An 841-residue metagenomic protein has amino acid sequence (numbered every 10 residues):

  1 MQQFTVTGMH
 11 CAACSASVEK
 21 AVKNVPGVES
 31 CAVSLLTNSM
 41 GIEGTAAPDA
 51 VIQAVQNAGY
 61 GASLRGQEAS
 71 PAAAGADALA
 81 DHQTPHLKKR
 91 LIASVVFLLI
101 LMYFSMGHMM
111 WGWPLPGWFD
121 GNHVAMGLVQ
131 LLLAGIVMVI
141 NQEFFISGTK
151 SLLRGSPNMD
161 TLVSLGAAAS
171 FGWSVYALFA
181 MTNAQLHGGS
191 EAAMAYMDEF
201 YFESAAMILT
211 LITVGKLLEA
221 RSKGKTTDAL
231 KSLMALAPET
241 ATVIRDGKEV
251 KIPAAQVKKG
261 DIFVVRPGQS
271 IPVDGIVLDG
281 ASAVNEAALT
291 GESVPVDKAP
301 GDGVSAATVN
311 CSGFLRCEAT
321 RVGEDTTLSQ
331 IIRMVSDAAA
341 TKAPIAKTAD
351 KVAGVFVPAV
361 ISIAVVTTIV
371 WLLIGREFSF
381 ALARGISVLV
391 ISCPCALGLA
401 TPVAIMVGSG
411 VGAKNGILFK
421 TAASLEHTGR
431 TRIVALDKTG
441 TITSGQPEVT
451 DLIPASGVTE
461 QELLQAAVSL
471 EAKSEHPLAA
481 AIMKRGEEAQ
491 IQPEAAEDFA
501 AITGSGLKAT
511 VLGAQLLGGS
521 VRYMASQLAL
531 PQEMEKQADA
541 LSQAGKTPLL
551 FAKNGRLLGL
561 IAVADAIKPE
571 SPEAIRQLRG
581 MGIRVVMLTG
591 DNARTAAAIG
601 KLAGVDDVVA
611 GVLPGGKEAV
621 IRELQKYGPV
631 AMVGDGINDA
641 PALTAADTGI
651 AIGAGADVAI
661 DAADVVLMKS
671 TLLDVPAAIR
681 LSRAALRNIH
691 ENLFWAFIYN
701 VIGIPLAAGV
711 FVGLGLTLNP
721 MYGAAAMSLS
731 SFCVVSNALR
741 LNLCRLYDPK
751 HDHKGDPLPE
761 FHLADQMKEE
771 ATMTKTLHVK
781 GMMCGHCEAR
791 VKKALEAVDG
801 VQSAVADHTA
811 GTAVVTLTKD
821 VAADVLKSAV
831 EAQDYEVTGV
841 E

Functional and structural regions predicted by a protein language model:
M1-G127, K150, K223, S232 (+4 more regions): Flexible metal-binding regulatory segments at protein termini and peripheral loops
A16, P267, T341, T431 (+5 more regions): Conserved ATP-binding TGD loop and adjacent catalytic N/P-domain core of P-type ATPases
P26-E43, P48-D49, E199-F200, K231-D325 (+3 more regions): Conserved cytosolic catalytic loops of P-type ATPases
E29, H86-T240, K351, L718-P720: Transmembrane helix-loop-helix hairpins at the membrane interface
K89, T308, G429-E475, S505-V586 (+2 more regions): ATP-driven catalytic headpiece of P-type ATPases
M110-V124, L153, G172, V411 (+9 more regions): Membrane-embedded alpha-helical bundles of multi-pass transporters
M181-Q185, S190-A192, A206-P267, K298 (+5 more regions): Juxtamembrane coupling segments of multi-pass membrane pumps/enzymes
L289, T348, A383, A396-L470 (+5 more regions): Conserved catalytic phosphorylation-site environment of P-type ATPases
